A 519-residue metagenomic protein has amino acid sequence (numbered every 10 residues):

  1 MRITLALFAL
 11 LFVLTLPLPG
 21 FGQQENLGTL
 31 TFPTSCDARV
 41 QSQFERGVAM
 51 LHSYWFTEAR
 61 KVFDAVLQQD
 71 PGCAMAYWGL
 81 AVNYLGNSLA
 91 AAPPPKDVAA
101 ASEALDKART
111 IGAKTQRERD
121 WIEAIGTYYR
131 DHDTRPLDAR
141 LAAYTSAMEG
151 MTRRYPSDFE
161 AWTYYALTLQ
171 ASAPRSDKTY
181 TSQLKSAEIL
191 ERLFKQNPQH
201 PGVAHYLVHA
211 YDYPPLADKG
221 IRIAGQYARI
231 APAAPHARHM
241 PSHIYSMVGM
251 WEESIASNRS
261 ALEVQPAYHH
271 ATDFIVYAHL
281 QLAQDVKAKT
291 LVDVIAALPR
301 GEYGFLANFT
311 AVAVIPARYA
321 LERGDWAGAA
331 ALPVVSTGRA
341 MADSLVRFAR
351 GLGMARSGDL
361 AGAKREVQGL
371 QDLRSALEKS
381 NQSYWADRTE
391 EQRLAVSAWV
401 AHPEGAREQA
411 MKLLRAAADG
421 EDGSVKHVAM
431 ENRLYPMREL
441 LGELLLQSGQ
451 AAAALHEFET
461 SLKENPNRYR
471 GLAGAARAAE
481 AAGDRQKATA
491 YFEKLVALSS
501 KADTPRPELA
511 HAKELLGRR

Functional and structural regions predicted by a protein language model:
A38-R46, A74-N87, A113-D133, S157-R175 (+7 more regions): Amphipathic alpha-helical repeat scaffolds of TPR domains
F44, W78-G79, T163, H205-Y206 (+9 more regions): Alpha-solenoid helical repeat scaffolds
V48, Y54-W55, A81, L85-A92 (+11 more regions): Short coil/turn linking the two alpha-helices of tandem helical-hairpin repeats
M50, Y84, T127, L169 (+8 more regions): Residue at a conserved register position within TPR or TPR-like alpha-solenoid repeats
Q68-Q69, R154, F194-Q196, Q226-A233 (+7 more regions): Solenoid-like repeat scaffolds
A81, L85, P95-A113, A256-E263 (+7 more regions): TPR/TPR-like (Sel1-like) alpha-helical repeat modules
